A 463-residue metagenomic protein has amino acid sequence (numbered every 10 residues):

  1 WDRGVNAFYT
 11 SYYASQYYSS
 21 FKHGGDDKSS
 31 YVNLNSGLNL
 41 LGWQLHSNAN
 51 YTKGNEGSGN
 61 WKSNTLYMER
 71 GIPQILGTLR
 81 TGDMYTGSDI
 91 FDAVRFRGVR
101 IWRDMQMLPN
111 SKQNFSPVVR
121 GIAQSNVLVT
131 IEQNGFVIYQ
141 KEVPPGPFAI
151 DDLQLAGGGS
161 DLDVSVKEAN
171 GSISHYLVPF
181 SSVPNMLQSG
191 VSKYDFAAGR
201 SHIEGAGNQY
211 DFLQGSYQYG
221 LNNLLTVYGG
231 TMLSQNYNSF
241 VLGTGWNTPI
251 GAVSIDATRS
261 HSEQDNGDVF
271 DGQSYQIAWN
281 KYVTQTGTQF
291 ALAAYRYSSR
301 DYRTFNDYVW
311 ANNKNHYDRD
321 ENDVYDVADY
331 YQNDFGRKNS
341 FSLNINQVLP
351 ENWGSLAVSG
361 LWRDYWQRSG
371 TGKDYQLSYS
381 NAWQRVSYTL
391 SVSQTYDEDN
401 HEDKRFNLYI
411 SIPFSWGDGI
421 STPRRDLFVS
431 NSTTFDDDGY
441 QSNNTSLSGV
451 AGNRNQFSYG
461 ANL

Functional and structural regions predicted by a protein language model:
W1-D27, N33-L128, E132-V143, K167 (+4 more regions): Flexible, glycine-rich linker and terminal segments associated with outer-membrane beta-barrel/transport systems
R120, D163, S216: Short, surface-exposed charged micro-motifs
F148-L153: Exposed aromatic-hydrophobic patches
Q154-G158: Surface-exposed, short loops/turns at beta-strand junctions within beta-sandwich domains
G159-A169: Short, aromatic- and glycine-rich surface loops/edge beta-strands on solvent-exposed regions
N185-Q264, D268: Phosphate-binding glycine-rich loops and their immediate beta-loop-alpha structural context
